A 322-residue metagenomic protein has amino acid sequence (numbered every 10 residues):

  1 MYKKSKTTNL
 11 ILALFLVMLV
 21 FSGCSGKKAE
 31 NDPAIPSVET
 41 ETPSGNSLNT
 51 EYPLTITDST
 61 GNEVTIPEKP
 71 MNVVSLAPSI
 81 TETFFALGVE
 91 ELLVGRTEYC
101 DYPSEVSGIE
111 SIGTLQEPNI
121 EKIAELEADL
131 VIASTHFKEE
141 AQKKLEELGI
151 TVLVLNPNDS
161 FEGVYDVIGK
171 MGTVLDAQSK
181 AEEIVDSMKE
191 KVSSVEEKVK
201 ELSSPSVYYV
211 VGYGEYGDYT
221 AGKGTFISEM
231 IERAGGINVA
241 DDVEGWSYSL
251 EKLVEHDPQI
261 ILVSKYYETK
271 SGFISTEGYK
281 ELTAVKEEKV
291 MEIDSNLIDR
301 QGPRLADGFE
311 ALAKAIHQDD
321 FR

Functional and structural regions predicted by a protein language model:
Y2-L12, G23-S79, S179-Y208, D257 (+1 more regions): Bacterial Sec-exported substrate-binding components of ABC uptake systems
S59-G61, E110-E121, V243-E251: Short helix-initiation/N-cap motifs at beta->coil->alpha
N72-L126, L130-T135, V239: A short, structured surface patch at a secondary-structure boundary
Y99-E105, F137-K170, V174: Flexible loop/hinge segments that line or gate small-molecule binding clefts
Y99-Y102, D218-W246: Alpha-helical, coiled-coil/dimerization segments enriched in small aliphatic residues
I120-E127, E147-L148, S249-D257: Short helices/loops that flank or line small-molecule/ion binding pockets
E140, N156-K170, S204-F226: Extracytoplasmic ligand-binding site segments that recognize negatively charged/polar headgroups
G163, G169, T173, E182 (+3 more regions): Structured C-terminal subdomain patch of bacterial secreted/periplasmic proteins
